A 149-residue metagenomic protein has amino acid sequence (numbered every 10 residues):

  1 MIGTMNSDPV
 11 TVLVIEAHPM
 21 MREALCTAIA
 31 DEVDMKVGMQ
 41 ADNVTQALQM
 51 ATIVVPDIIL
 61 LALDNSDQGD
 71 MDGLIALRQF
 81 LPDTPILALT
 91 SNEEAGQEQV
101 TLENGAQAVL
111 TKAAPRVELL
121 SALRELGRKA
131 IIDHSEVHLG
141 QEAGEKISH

Functional and structural regions predicted by a protein language model:
D8-M21, L25-I29, I59: Conserved acidic segment of CheY-like receiver
D42-I58: Acidic, metal-coordinating helix/loop segments flanking the phosphotransfer/catalytic sites of two-component signaling
N43, S66, N92-G96: Negatively charged, flexible loop motifs adjacent to catalytic sites in prokaryotic signal transduction proteins
M71-D83: Short amphipathic alpha-helix used as the core "switch/output" element in two-component signaling
G96, A114-R124, S135-E136: C-terminal output helix
L123, R128-H149: CheY-like receiver
